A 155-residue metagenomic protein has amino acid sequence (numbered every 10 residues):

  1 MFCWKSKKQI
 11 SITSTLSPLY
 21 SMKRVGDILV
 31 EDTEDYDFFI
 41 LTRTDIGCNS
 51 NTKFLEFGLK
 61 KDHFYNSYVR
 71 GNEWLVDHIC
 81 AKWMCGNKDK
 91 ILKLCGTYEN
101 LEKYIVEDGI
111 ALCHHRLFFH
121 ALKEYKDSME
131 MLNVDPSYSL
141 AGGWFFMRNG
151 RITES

Functional and structural regions predicted by a protein language model:
M1-S155: ER/Golgi luminal nucleotide-sugar-dependent glycosyltransferases, focusing on the catalytic module
